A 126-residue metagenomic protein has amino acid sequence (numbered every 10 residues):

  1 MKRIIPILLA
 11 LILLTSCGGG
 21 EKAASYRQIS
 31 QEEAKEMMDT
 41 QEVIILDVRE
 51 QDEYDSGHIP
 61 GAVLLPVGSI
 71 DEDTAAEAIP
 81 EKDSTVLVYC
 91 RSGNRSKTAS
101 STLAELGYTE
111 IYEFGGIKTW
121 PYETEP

Functional and structural regions predicted by a protein language model:
K2-P6, L13, C17-M37, V43 (+2 more regions): Rhodanese-like catalytic fold shared by cysteine-dependent sulfurtransferases and DSP/PTP-type phosphatases
I45-D47: Structural scaffold elements adjacent to functional motifs in cytosolic proteins
